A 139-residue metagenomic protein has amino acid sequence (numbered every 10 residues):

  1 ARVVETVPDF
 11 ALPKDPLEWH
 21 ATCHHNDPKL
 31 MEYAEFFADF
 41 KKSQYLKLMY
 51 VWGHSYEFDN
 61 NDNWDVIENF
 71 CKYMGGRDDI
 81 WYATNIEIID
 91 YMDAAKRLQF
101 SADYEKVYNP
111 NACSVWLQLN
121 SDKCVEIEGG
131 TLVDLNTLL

Functional and structural regions predicted by a protein language model:
R2-P13, A34-A38, S43-L138: C-terminal domain-boundary segment and adjacent tail
D9-M31: Acidic/glycine-enriched edge-of-secondary-structure segments
